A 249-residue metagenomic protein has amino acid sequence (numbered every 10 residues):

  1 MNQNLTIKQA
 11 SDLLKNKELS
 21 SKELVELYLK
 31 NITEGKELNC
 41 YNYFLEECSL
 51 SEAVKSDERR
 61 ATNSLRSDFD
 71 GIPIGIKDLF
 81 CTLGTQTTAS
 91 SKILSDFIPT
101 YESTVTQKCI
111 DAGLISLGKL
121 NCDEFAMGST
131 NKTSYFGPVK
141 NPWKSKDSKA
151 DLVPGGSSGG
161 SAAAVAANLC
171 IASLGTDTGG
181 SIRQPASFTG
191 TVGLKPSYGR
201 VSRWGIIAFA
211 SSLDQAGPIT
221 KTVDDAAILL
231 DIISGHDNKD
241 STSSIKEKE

Functional and structural regions predicted by a protein language model:
M1-S51, E58: An N-terminal boundary/leader segment
K8-S11, E26-L29, L50, V54 (+5 more regions): Predominant activation on well-ordered alpha-helical scaffold segments within soluble catalytic domains
K17, K77, T222: Short, conserved phosphate/pyrophosphate- and ester-handling motifs at nucleotide-, phospho-/glycolipid
E18, L29-K36, A53-A61, I110-G113 (+3 more regions): Structural signal for hydrophobic packing residues in well-ordered secondary-structure cores of soluble enzyme domains
E47-V54, G113-L114, D123: Long amphipathic alpha-helix in the N-terminal Rossmann-like dinucleotide-binding domain of NAD(P)-dependent
S56-P73, D225: Immediate post-signal peptide segment of exported/extracytoplasmic ligand-binding proteins
F69-A216: Short glycine/serine-rich loop/turn segments
K195-E249: A short helix-breaking turn/cap at a secondary-structure junction
